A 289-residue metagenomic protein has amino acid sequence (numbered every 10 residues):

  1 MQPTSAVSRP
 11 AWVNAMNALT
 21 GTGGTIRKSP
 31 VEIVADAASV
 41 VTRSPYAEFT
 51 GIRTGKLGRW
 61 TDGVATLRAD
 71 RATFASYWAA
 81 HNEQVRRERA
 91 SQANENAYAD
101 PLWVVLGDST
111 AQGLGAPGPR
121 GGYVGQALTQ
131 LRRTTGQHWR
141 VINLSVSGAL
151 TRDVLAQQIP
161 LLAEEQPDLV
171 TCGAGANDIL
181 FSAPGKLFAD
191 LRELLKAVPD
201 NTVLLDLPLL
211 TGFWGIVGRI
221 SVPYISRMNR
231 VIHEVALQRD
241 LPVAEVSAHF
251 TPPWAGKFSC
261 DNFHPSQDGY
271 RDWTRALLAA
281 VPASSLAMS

Functional and structural regions predicted by a protein language model:
M1-V104, P117, R133-G136, E165 (+2 more regions): N-terminal secretory targeting modules
G21, G118-G121, V222, S226: Short, conserved loop/turn and helix-capping segments at secondary-structure boundaries that abut family-defining
L67, A127, C260-H264: Alpha-helical interaction segments
D70-R87, S109-P117, L144-T151, K186-L195 (+1 more regions): Short, mixed-charge, low-aromatic patches
A75-A79, V85-R86, S91-Q92, N96-A97 (+6 more regions): Mixed-charge, polar/low-complexity N-terminal
L102-V104, T110-A189: Conserved SGNH/GDSL esterase-like catalytic core that processes O-acyl groups on lipids and polysaccharides
L106-G107, L205: Short hydrophobic segments within beta-strands
A156-S289: Alpha-helical cap/lid subdomain in secreted, periplasmic, or secretory-pathway luminal O-acyl-processing enzymes
